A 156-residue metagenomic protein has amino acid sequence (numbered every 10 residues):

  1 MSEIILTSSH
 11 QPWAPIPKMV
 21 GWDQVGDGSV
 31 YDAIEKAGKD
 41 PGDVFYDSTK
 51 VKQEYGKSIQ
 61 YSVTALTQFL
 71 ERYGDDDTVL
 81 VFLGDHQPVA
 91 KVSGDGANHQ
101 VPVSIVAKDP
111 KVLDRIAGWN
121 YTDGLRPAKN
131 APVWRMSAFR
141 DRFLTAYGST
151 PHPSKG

Functional and structural regions predicted by a protein language model:
M1-G156: Solvent-exposed soluble domains appended to multi-pass membrane proteins
